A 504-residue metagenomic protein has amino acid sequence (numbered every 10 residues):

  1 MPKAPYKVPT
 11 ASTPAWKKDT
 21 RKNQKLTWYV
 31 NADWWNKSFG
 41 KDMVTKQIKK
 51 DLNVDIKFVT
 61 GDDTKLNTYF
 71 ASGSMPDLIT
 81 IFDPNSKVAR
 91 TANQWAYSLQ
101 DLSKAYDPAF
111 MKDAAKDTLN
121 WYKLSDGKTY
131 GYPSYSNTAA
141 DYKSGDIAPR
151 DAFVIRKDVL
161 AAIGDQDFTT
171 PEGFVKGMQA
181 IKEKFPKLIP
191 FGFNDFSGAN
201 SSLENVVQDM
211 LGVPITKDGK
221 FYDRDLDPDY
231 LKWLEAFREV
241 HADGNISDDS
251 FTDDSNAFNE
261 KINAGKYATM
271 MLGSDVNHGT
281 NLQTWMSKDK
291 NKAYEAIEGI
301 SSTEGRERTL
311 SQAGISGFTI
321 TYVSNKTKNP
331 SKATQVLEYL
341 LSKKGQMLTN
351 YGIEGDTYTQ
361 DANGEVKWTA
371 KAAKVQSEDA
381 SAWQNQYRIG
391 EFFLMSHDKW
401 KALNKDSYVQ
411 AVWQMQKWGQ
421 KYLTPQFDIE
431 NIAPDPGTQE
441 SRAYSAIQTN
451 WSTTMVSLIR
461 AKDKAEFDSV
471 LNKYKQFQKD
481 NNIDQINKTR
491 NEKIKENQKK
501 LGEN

Functional and structural regions predicted by a protein language model:
M1-D167, N205-V206, Y222-D223, I432-N504: Conserved N-terminal structural module of periplasmic/extracytoplasmic solute-binding proteins
D42-T60, D158-L160, R224-S250, E304-T309 (+1 more regions): Extracytoplasmic/periplasmic ligand-capture domains
T64-M75, N93, K176-E183, N256-K266: Short helices/loops that flank or line small-molecule/ion binding pockets
P76-I81, P190, A268-G273: Paired acidic/hydrophobic, glycine-rich loop segments that form the ligand-binding mouth/hinge of periplasmic-binding
K128, P133-N200, T216-A257, K261 (+4 more regions): Helix-loop-helix "hinge/cap" segment bordering the ligand-binding cleft or interdomain interface
G173, H241, F258-V276, N281 (+2 more regions): Glycine-rich, aromatic-lined ligand/substrate-binding cores of catalytic and carbohydrate-binding domains
K176-I181, L188-G219, W285-S302, R308-T309: Active-site substrate-binding loop specific to GH73 endo-beta-N-acetylglucosaminidase modules in bacterial autolysins
Y339, K344-S457, K462: Conserved small-residue motifs centered on glycine
